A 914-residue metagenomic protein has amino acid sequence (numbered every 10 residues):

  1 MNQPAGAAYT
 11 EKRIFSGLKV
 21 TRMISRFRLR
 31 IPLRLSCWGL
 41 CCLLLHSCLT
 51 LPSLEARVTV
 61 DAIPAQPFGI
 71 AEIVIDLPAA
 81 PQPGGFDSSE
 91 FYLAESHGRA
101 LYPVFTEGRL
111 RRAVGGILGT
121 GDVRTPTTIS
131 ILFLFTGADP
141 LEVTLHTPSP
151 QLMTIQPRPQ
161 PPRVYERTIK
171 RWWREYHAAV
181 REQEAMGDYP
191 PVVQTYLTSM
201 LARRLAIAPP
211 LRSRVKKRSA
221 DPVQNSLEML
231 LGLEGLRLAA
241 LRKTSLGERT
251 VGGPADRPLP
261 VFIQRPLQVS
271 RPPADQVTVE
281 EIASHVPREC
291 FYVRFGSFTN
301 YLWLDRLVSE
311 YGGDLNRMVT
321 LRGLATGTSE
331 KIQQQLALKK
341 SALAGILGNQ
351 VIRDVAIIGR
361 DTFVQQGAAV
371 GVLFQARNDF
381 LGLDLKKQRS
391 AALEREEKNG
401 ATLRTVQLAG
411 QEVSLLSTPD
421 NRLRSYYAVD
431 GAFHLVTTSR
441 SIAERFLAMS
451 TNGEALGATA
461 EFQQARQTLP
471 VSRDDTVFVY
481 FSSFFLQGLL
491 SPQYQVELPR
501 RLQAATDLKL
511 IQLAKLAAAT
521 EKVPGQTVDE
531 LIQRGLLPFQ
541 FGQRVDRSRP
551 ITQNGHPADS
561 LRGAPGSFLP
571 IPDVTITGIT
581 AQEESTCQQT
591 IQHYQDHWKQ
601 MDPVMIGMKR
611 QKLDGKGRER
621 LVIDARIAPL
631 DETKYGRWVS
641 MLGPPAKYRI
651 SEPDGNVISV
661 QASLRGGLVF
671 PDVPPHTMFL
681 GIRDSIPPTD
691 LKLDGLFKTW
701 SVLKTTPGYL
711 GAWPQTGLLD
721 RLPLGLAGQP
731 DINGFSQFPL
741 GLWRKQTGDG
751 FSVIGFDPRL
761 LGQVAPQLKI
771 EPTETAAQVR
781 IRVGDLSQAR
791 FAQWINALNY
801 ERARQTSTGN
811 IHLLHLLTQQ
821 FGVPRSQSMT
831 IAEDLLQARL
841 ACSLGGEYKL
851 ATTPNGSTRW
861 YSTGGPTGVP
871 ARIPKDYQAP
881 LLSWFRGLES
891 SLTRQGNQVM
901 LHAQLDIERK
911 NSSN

Functional and structural regions predicted by a protein language model:
M1-L33: N-terminal secretory signal peptides that target proteins for export/translocation
P4-A5, S16, W38, A409 (+2 more regions): Feature targets compositionally biased, intrinsically disordered low-complexity regions with long contiguous runs
Y9, H46-T50: Surface-exposed charge patches in extracellular/virion surface proteins
I24-F27, L49-E55: Generic start-of-chain signal for non-secretory N-termini
L35-S47: Bacterial N-terminal signal peptides
L51-N914: Signature of soluble extracytoplasmic/periplasmic domains of secreted precursors and cell-surface proteins
